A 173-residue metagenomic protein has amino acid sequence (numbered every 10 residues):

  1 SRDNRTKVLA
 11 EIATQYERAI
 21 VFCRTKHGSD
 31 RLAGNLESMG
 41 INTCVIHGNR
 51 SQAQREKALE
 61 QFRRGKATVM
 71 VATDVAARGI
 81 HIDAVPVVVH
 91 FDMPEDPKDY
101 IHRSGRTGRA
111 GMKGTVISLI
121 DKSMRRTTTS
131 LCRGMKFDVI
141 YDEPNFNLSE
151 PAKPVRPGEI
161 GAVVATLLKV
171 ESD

Functional and structural regions predicted by a protein language model:
S1-D173: Conserved helicase RecA-like core
